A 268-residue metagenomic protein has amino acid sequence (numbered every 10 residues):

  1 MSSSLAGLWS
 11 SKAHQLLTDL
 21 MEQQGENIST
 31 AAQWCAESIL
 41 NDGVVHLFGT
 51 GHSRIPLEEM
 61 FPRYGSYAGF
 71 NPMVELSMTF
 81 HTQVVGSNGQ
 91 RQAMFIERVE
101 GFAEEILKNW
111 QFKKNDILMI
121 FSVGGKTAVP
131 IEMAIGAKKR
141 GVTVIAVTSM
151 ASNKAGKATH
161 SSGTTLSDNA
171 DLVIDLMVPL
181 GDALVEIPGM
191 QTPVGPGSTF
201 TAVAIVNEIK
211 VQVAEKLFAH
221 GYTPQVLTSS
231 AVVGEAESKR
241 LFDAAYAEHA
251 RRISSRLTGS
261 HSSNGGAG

Functional and structural regions predicted by a protein language model:
M1-Q23: Generic N-terminal amphipathic, Lys/Arg-enriched alpha-helix
L17-N27, L118-T127: Short, glycine-rich nucleotide/cofactor-binding loops
Q23-N41: A short, well-structured juxtamembrane/interface segment
L40, L47-K210: Glycine-rich phosphate-binding loops that contact phosphosugars or nucleotide phosphates
D182-E186, E215-L241: Internal, active-site/partner-interface "lid" segment
V232-G268: Acidic, Ser/Thr-rich low-complexity intrinsically disordered segments
